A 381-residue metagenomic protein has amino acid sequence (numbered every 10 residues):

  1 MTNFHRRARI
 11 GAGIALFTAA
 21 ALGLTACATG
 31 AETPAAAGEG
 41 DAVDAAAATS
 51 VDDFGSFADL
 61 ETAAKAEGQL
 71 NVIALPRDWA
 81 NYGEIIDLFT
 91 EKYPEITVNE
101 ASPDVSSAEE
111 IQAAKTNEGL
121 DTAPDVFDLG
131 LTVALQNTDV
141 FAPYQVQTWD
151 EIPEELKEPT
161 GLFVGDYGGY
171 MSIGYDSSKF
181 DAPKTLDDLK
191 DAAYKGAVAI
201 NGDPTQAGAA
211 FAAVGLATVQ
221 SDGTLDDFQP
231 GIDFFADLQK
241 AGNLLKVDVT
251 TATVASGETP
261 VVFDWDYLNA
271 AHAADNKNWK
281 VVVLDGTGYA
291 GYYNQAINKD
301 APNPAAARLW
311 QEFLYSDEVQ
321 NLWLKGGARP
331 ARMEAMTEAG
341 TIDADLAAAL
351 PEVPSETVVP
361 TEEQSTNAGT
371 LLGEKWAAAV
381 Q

Functional and structural regions predicted by a protein language model:
M1-T25: Sec-dependent bacterial lipoprotein signal peptides
L24-E39: Bacterial lipoprotein signal-peptidase II cleavage site
F54-K65, L75-T97: Short, polar/charged alpha-helical segment
N71-D87, N99-K115, D121-E258: Extracytoplasmic ligand-binding site segments that recognize negatively charged/polar headgroups
T132-T138, A255, P260-N278: A ligand-binding cleft/hinge motif common to bilobed small-molecule-binding domains
G168-S172, I232-D237, N243, D275-K299: Periplasmic-binding protein-like
Y289, Y293, I297-T357: Mature extracytoplasmic/periplasmic domains
G340-Q381: Extracellular/periplasmic bilobal clamshell ligand-binding domains
